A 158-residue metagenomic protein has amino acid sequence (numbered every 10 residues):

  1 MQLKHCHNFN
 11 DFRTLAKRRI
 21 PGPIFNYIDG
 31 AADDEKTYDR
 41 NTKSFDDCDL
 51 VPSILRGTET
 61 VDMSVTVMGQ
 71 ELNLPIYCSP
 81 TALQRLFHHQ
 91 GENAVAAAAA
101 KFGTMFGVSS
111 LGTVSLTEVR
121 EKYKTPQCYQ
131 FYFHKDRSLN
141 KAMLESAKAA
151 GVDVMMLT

Functional and structural regions predicted by a protein language model:
M1-G69: An N-cap/entry alpha-helix motif that binds or orients negatively charged groups
P21, C78, A99, L157: Conserved, mostly hydrophobic/aromatic
L74-I76, V95-T104: A short, Lys/Arg-enriched amphipathic alpha-helix followed by its capping loop at the start of a domain
I76-S79, T104-V108, Q127-F131, M155: Hydrophobic faces of well-ordered beta-strands that scaffold small-molecule active sites in alpha/beta enzyme cores
P80-L86: Glycine-rich phosphate/pyrophosphate-binding beta-alpha loops
H88-Q90, V108-P126, H134-A142: Active-site-adjacent beta->alpha loops and helix N-cap segments on the catalytic face of soluble alpha/beta enzymes
A96, K101, L116-K124, A147-A149: Acidic (Asp/Glu)-rich catalytic clusters
D136-T158: Internal gly/pro-rich beta-alpha loop/helix module that stabilizes soluble enzyme cofactors or their anionic handles
